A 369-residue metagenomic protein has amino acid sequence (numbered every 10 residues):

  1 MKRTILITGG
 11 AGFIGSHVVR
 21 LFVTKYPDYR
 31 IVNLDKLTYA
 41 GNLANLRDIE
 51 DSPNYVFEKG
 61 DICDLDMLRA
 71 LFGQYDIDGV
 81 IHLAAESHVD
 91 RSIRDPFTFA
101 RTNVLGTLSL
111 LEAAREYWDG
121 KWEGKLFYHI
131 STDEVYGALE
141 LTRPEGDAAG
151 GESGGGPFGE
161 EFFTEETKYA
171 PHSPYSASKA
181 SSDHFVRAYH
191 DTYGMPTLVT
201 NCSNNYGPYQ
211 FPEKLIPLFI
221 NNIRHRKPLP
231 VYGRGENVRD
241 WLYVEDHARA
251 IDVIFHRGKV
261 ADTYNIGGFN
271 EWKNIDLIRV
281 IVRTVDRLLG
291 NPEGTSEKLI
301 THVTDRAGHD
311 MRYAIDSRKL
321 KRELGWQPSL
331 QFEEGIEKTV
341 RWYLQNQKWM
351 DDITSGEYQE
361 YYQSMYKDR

Functional and structural regions predicted by a protein language model:
M1-N205, F255, K338, Y343-N346 (+1 more regions): N-terminal Rossmann-like NAD(P)+-binding domain of SDR-like oxidoreductases, especially those catalyzing
K2-L6, I31, G60-C63, D147 (+1 more regions): C-terminal substrate-binding subdomain of Rossmann-fold SDR/epimerase-dehydratase oxidoreductases
G15, N42, S92, P208-P212 (+3 more regions): Alpha-helix N-cap/helix-start motif
V18, L139-E140, Q210, L215 (+2 more regions): Acidic donor-diphosphate engagement hotspot in glycosyltransferases and nucleotidyltransferases that stabilizes
K36, K179, K214, K319-K321: A general lysine-centric signal
L43-L46, L139-R143, Q210-E213, L277-R279 (+1 more regions): Short aromatic-enriched loop/helix-cap "lid" or pocket-rim segments at secondary-structure transitions that line
P171-S178, P208, P212, I216 (+1 more regions): The catalytic Tyr-centered alpha-helix of NAD(P)H-dependent dehydrogenases
